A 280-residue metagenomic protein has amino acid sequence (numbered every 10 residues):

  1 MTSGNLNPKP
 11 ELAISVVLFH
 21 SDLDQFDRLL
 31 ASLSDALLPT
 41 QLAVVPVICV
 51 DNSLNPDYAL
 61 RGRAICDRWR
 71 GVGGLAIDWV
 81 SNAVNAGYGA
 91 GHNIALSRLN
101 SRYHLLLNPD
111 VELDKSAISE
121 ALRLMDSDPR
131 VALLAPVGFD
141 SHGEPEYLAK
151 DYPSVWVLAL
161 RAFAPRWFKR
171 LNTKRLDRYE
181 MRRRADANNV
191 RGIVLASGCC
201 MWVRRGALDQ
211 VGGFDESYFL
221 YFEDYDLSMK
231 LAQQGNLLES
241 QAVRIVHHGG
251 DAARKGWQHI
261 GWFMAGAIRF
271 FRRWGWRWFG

Functional and structural regions predicted by a protein language model:
S21-L38: Short, well-formed alpha-helical segments that are part of the catalytic scaffolds of diverse glycosyltransferases
C49-G62: A conserved acidic beta->alpha catalytic loop
S81-L99: Glycine-rich, basic loop-to-helix element that forms the pyrophosphate-binding segment of sugar-nucleotide handling
H104: Short aromatic/hydrophobic "clamp" motif used to bind/position activated sugar donors
E112-L148: Conserved donor NDP-sugar-binding/catalytic core segment of glycosyltransferases
P153-I193: Short, flexible, basic/aromatic active-site loop/helix in glycosyltransferases
A185-N188, G192-G212, S217-R244: A short, conserved alpha-helix in the catalytic core of glycosyltransferases
Y225-G280: Active-site-adjacent helix/loop segment of glycosyltransferases that harbors family-specific signature motifs
